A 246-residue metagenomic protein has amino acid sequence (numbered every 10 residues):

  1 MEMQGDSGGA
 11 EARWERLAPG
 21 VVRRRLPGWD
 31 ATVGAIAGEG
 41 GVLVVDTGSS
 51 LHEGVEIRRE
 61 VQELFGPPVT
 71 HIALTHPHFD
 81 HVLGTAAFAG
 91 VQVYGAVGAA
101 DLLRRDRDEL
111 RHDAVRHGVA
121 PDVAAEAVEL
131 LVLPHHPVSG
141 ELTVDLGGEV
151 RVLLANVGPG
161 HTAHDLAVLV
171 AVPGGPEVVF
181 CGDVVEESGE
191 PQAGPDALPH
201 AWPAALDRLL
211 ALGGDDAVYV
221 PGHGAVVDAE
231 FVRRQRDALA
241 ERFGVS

Functional and structural regions predicted by a protein language model:
E11-R59, L166-D183: Conserved beta-strand hairpin/beta-sheet module of binuclear metal-dependent hydrolase folds, prominently
R16, D101-N156, D207: Metallo-beta-lactamase
G20, I36, D46, V61 (+9 more regions): Divalent metal-coordination and catalytic microenvironments
R23, L43-D46, T70-A73, L153-L154: Short catalytic-loop micro-motif centered on adjacent basic/acidic residues
G41-L43, S49-L51, T143, R151 (+1 more regions): Metallo-beta-lactamase
S49-S50, V97-D101, V185, G244: Short, acidic/turn-prone active-site loops that include or flank metal/cofactor- and phosphate-binding residues
H52-G95, A211-V218: Active-site metal-binding motif and surrounding structural segment of the metallo-beta-lactamase
D228-S246: Binuclear metal-ion centers of metallo-dependent hydrolases, dominated by the metallo-beta-lactamase
